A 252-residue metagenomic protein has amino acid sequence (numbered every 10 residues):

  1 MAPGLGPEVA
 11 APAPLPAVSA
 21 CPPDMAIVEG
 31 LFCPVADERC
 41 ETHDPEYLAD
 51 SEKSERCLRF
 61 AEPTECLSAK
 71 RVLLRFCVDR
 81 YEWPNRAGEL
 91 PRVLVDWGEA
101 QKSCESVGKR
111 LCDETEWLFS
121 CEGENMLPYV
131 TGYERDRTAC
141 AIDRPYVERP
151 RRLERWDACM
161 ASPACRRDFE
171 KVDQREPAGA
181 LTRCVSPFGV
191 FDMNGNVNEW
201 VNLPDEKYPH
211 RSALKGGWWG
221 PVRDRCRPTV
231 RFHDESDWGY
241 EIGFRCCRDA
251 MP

Functional and structural regions predicted by a protein language model:
M1-G108, N125-L127, G132-R135, C140-M160 (+1 more regions): Short, compositionally biased
P63-C66, T229-E235: Short, P/G- and charge-enriched loop/turn segments at secondary-structure junctions
R86-L90, P209, V222, E235: A generic structural signal for short coil/turn motifs at secondary-structure boundaries
W97-V230, Y240: Functional-site microenvironments in short loops/helix caps that host divalent-cation chemistry
